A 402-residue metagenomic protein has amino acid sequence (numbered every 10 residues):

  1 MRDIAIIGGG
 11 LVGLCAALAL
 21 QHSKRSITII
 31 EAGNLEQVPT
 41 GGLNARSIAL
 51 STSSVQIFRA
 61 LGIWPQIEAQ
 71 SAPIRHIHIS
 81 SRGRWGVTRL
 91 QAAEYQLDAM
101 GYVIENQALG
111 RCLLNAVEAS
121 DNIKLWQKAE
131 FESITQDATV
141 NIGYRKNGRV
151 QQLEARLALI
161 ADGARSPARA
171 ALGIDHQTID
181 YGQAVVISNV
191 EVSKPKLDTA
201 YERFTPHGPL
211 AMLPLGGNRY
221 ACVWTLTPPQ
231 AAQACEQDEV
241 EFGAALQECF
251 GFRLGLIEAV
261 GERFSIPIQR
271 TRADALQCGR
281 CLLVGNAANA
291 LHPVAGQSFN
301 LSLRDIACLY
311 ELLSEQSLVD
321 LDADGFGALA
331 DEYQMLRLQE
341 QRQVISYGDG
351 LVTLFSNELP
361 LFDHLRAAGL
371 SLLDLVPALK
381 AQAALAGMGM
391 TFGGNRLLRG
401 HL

Functional and structural regions predicted by a protein language model:
R2-I29: N-terminal Rossmann-like FAD-binding beta1-loop-alpha1 element of flavoenzymes
V12, L35, R165: Conserved Rossmann-like nucleotide-cofactor binding loop
Q21-L43: Glycine-rich FAD pyrophosphate-binding loop
N44-E68: N-terminal glycine-rich dinucleotide-binding loop that anchors FAD/FMN and/or NAD(P) in oxidoreductases
F58, V150-Q152, L157-R263, I268: Conserved FAD-binding catalytic core of PHBH/FMO-like flavoproteins
R59-A60, I67-A171, I179-A184: Conserved N-terminal helical subregion
A232-G325: FAD/FMN-dependent oxidoreductases across multiple families
E311-L402: C-terminal helical "tail/cap" subdomain of flavin- and related membrane-associated enzymes
